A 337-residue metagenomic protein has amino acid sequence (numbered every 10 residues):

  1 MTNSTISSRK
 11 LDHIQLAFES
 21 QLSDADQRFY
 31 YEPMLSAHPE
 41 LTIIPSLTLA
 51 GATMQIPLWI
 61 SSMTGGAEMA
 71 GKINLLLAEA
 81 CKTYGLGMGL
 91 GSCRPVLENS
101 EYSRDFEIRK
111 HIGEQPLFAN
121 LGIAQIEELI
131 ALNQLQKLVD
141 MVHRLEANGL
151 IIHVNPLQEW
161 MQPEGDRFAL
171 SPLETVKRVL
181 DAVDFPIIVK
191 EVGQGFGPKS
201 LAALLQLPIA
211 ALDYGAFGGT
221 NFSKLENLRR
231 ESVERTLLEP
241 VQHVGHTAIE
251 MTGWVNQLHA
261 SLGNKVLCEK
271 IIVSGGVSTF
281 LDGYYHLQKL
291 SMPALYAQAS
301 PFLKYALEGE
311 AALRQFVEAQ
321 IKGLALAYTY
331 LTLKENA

Functional and structural regions predicted by a protein language model:
M1-A50, M54: An N-cap/entry alpha-helix motif that binds or orients negatively charged groups
M1-Q21, R235-I272, S278-A337: Alpha/beta catalytic cores of nucleotide-metabolism and tRNA/nucleoside-modifying enzymes
T48-T53, L76-T83, D105-E114, K137-E146 (+1 more regions): Acidic (Asp/Glu)-rich catalytic clusters
L49-E101: Active-site cofactor/substrate anionic-group-binding motifs, chiefly glycine- and Lys/Arg-rich phosphate-binding loops
L58-S61, L86-S92, L117-L121, N148 (+5 more regions): Hydrophobic faces of well-ordered beta-strands that scaffold small-molecule active sites in alpha/beta enzyme cores
M69-L75, V96-E114, Q125-N133, Q158-D181 (+4 more regions): Active-site-adjacent beta->alpha loops and helix N-cap segments on the catalytic face of soluble alpha/beta enzymes
S103-N120, F168-I188, V233-L267, Q320-L324: Alpha-helix-loop-beta-strand connector modules within alpha/beta enzyme cores
E146-E174, S200-Q257, P301: Glycine/Thr-rich beta-alpha phosphate-binding loop at enzyme active sites
